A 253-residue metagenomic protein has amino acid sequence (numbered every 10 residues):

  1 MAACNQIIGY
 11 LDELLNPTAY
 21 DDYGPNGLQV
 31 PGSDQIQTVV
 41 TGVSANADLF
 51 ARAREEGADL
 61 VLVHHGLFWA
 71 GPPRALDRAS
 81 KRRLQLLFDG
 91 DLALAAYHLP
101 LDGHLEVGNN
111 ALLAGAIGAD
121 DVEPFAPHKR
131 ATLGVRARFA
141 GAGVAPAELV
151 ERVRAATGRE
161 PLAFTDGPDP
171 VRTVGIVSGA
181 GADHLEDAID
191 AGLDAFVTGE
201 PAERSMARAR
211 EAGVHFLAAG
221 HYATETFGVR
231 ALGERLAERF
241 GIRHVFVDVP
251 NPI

Functional and structural regions predicted by a protein language model:
M1-I253: Hydrophobic structural segments
